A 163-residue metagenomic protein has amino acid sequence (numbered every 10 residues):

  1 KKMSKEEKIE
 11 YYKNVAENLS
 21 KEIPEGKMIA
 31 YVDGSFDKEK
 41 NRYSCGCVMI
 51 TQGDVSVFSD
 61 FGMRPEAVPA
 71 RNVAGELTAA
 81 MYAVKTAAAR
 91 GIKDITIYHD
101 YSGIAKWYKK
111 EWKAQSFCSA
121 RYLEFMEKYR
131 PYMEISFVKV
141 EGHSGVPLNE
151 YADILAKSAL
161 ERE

Functional and structural regions predicted by a protein language model:
K1-Y12: N-terminal accessory regions of nucleic-acid-interacting proteins
Y11-A74, K85-T86: RNase H-like nuclease fold core
N18-K21, P147, L155: Solvent-exposed, charged interface segments at domain starts and junctions
S35-N41, M81-Y151, L160: RNase H catalytic domain
G46-V48, K113-Q115, L155: Glycine-rich, phosphate-binding/catalytic loops in enzymes
G75-A79: Loop-to-helix element that buttresses phosphate recognition and phosphoryl-transfer chemistry
A156, L160-E163: A two-mode feature
